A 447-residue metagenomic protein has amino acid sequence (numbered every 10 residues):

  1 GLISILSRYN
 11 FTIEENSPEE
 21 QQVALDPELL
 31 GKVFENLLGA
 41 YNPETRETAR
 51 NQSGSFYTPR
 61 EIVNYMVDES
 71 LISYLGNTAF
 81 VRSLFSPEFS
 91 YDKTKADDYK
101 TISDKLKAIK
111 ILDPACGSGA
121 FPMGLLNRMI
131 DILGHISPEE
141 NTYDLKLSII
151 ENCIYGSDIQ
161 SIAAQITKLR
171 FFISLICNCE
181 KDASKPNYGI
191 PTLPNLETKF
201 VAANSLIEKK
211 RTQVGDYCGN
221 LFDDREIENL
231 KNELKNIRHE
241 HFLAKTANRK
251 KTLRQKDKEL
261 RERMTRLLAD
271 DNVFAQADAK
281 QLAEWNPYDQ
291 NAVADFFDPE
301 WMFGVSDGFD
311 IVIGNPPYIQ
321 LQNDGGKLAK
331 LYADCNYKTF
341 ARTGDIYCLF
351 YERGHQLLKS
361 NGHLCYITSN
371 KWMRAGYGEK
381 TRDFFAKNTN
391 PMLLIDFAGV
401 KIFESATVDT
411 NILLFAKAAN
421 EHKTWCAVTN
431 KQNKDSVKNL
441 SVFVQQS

Functional and structural regions predicted by a protein language model:
G1-I130, S157-I162, A203-L206, W285-G304 (+2 more regions): Preference for the N-terminal adenyl/adenosyl cofactor-binding alpha/beta module
I5-E15, N42-R46, S148-E151, K199 (+3 more regions): Short acidic (Asp/Glu) and glycine-rich catalytic loops that position anionic groups and cofactors
E44, N77-R82, I136, N178 (+2 more regions): Short, flexible/disordered secondary-structure transition segments
S55, S103, K146, I190-T192 (+1 more regions): Replace "in large, NTP-powered and nucleic-acid-processing enzymes" with "in large, NTP-powered factors and other
K100, E140, L145-S148, L357-L364 (+1 more regions): Catalytic cores of nucleotide-enabled group-transfer and carboxylate-activating enzymes in metabolic and assembly-line
L106-A108, L112, P122-D295: Class I S-adenosyl-L-methionine-dependent methyltransferase module
G117, E151-I154, T368-S369: Catalytic palm active-site di-aspartate
M123, I130, I159-A164, K168-D223 (+2 more regions): Signature of N6-adenine DNA methyltransferases within the class I
